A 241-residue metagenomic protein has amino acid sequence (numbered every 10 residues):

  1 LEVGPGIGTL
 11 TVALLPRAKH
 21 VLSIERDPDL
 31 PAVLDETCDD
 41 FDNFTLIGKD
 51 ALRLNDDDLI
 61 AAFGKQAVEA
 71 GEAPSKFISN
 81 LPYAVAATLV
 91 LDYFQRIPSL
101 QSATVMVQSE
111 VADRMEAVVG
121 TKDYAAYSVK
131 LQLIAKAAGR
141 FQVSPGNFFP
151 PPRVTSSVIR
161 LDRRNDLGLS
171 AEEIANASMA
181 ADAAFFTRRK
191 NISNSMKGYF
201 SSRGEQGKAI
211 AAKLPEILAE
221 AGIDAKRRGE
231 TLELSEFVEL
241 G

Functional and structural regions predicted by a protein language model:
L1-A183: Catalytic cores of RNA-modifying enzymes
A32, S235-E236: Short secondary-structure boundary/hinge segments and terminal tails
I97, S128-L131, R189, R203 (+1 more regions): Generic alpha-helical secondary structure signal
S157, L161-R163, G168-E216, A221-D224 (+1 more regions): An accessory alpha-helical subdomain
